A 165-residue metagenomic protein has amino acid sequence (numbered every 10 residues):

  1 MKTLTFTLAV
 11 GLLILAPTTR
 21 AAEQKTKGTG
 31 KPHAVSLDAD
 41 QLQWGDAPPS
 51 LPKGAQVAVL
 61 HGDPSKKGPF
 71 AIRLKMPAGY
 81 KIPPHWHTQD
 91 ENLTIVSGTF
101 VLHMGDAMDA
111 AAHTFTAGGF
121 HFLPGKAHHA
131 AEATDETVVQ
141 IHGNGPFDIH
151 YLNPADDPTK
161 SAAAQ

Functional and structural regions predicted by a protein language model:
T5-A16: Bacterial N-terminal signal peptides
P17-A21: Sec/Tat signal peptide C-region and signal peptidase I cleavage site
A22-F70, H113, P154-Q165: A short, N-terminal "cap"/entry segment at the start of jelly-roll beta-barrel domains of the cupin/DSBH fold
P52-A55, K67-A71, T88-D90, K126 (+1 more regions): Extracytoplasmic
D63-S65, G79, F100, G105-K126: Short acidic-glycine-tyrosine-enriched beta hairpin
L74-P77, W86-D106: Short, conserved beta-strand element in jelly-roll/cupin
T114-T116, G125-D148: Ligand-binding loop in jelly-roll beta-barrel domains
